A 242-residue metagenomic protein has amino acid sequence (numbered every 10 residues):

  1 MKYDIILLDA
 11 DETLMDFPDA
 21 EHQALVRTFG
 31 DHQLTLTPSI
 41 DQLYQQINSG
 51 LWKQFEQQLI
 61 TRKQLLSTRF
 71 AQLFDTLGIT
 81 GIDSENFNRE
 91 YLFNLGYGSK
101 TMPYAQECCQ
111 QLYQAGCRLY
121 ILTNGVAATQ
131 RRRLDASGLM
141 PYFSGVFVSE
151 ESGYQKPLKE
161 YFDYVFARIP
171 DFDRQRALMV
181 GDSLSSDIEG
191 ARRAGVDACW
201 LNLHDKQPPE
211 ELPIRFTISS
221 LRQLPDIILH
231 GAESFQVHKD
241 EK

Functional and structural regions predicted by a protein language model:
M1-I6, D19, Q110-Y113, V126-K242: Asp-based, Mg2+/Mn2+-dependent phosphohydrolase catalytic module
K2-P103, Y113: N-terminal helical cap/lid subdomain that shapes the substrate entry/recognition surface in HAD-like hydrolases
L34, C117, V196: Short glycine/serine/threonine/alanine-rich loop segments
Y104-C108: A short acidic, amphipathic alpha-helical/loop segment
Y113-L119: Short, conserved structural micro-motifs that define repeat-unit consensus positions and nucleotide-binding loops
T123: Conserved phosphate-coupling serine/threonine residues in phosphotransfer and NTP-handling enzymes
